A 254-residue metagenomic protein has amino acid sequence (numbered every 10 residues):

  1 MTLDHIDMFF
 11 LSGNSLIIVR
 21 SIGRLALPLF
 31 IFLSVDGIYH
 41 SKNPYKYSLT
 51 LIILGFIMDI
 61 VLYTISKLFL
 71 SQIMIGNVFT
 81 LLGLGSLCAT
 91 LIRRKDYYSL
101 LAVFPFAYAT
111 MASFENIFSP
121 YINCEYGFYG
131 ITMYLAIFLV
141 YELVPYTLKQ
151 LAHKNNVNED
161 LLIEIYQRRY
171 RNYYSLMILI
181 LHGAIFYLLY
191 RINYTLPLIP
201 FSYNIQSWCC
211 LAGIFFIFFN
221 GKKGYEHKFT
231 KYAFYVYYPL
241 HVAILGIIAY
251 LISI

Functional and structural regions predicted by a protein language model:
M1-I254: Alpha-helical transmembrane segments and their immediate juxtamembrane cytosolic regions
